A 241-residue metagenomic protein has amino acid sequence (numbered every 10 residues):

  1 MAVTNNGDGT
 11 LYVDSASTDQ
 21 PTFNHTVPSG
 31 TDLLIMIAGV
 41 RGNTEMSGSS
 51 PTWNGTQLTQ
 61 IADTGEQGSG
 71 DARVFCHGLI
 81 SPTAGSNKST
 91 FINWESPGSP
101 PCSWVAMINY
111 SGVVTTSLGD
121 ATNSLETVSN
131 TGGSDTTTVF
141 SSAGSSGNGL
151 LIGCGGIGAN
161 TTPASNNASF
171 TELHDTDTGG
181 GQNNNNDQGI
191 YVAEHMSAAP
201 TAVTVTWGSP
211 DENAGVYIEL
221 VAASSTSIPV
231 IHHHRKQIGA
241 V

Functional and structural regions predicted by a protein language model:
M1-V241: Primarily extracytoplasmic/secreted proteins and surface-exposed domains characterized by disulfide-bonded cysteine
